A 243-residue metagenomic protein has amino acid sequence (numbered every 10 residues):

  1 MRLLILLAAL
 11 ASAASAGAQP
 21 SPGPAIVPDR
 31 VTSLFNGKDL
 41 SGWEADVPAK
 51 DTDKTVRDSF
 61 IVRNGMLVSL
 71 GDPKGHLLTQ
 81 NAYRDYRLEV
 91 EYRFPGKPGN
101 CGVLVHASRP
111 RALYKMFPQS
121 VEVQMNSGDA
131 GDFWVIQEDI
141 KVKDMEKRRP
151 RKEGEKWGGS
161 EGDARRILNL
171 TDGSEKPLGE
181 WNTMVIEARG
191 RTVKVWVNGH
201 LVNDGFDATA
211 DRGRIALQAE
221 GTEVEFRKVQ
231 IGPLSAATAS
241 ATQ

Functional and structural regions predicted by a protein language model:
L4-A13: Bacterial N-terminal signal peptides
A16-Q243: Carbohydrate-interacting regions of secretory-pathway proteins
